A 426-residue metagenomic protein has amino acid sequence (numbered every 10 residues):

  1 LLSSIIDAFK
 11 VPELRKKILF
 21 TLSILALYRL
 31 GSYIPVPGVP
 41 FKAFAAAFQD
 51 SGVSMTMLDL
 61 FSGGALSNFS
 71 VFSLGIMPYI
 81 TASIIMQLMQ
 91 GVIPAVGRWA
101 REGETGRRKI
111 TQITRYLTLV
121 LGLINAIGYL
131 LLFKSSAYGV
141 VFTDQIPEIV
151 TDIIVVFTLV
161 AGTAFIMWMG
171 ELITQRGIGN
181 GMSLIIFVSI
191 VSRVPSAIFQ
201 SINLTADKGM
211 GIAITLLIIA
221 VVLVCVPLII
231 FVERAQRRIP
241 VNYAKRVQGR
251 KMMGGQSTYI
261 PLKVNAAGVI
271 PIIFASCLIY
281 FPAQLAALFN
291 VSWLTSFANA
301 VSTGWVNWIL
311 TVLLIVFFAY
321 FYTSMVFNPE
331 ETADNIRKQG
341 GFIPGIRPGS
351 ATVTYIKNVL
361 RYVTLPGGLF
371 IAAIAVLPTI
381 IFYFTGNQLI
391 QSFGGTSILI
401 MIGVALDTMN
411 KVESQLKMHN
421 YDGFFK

Functional and structural regions predicted by a protein language model:
L1-A100, E104-K426: N-terminal cationic and glycine-rich segments that engage phosphates or anionic surfaces
